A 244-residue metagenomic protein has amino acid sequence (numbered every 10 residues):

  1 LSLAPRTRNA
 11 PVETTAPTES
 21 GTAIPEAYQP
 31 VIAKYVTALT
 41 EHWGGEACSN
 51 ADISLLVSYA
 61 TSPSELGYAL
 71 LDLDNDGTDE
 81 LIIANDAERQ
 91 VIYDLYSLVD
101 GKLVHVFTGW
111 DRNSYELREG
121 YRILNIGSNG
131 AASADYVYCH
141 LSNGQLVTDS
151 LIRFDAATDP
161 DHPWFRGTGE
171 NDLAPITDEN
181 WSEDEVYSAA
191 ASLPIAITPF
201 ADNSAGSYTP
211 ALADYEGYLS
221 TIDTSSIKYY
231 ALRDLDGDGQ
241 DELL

Functional and structural regions predicted by a protein language model:
L3, R8-W43, N125-D223: Acidic, small-residue rich beta-repeat scaffolds with periodic aromatic anchors
S58-P63, T221-S225: Extracellular beta-rich ligand/substrate-recognition surface
S64-L73, N113-I123, S226-L235: Beta-propeller blade termini
L66, V91-Y93, A134, K228: Repetitive beta-architecture junctions, highlighting loop-to-beta-strand starts across blade-like repeats
N75-N85, G120-N125, G237-L244: Acidic/hydrophobic-patterned starts of short beta strands in beta-sheet-rich repeat architectures
D86-R89, G130-A131: Short glycine/acidic-enriched loop and turn motifs that connect beta-strands
I92-V106, C139-S142: Beta-propeller blade repeat segments, especially FG-GAP/WD-type strand-to-loop junctions in 6- to 7-bladed propeller
G109-S114, D155: Short coil/turn segments at the loop-to-beta-strand junctions that recur within blades of beta-propeller repeat folds
